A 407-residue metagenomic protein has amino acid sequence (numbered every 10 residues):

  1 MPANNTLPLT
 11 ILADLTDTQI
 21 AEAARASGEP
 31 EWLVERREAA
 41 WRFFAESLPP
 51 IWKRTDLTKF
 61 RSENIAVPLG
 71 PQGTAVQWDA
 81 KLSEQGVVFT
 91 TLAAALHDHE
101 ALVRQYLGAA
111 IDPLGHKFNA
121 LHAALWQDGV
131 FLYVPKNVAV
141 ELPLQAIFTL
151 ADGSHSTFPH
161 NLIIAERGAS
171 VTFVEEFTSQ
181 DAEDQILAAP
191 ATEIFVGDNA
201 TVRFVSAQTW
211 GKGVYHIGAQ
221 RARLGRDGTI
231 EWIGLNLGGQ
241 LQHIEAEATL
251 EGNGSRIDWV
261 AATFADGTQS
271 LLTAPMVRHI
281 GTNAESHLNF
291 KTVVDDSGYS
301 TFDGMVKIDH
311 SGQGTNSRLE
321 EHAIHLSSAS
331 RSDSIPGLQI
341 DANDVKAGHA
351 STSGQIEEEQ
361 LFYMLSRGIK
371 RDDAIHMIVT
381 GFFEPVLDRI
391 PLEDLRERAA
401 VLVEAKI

Functional and structural regions predicted by a protein language model:
P2-A123, P135, N289: N-terminal amphipathic, basic helical "cap/leader" segment at the start of enzyme domains
V88, A95-I369, F383-I407: Conserved beta-strand/loop scaffold segments within soluble protein domains that form the structured core and edges
